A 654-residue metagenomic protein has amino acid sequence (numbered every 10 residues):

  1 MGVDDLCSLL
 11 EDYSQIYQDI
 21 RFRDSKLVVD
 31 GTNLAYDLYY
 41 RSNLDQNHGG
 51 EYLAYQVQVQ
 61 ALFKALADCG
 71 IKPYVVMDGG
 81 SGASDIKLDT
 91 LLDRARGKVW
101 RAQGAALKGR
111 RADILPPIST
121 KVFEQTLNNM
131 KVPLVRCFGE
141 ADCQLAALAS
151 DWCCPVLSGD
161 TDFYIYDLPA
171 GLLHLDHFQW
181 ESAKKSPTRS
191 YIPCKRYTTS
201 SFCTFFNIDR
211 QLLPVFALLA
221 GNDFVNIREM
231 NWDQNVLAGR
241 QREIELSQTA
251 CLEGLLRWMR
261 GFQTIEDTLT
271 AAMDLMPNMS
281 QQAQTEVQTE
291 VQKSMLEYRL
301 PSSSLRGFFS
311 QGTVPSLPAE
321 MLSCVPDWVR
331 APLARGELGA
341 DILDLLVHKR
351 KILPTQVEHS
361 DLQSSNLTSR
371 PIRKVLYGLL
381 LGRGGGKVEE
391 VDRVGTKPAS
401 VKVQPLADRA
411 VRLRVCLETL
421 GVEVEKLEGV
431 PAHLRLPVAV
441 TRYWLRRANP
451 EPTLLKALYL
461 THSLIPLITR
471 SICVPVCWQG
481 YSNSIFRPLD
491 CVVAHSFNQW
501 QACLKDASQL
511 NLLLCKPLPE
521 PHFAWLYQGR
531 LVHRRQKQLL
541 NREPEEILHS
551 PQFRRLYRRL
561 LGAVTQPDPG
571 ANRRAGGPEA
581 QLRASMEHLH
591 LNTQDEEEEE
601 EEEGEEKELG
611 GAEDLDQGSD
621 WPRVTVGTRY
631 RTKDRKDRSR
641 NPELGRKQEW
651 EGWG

Functional and structural regions predicted by a protein language model:
M1-D68, K72-A106, V122-N128, E181-G654: Charged, low-complexity intrinsically disordered segments
S14-Q15, V59-L62, R111, A141-Q144 (+1 more regions): Eukaryotic intrinsically disordered and solvent-exposed regulatory patches
G49-Q60, R110-P117, V135-G139: Intrinsic disorder
Y74, V135-R136, P155-S158: Short hydrophobic alpha-helical runs that function as membrane-insertion/retention elements
M77-G79, L134-Q144: Acidic carboxylate-rich catalytic motifs and surrounding loops in phosphoryl-/glycosyl-chemistry enzymes
A112-M130: Two-metal-ion acidic nuclease core segments, chiefly of the RNase H-like superfamily
L148-L172: Acidic, metal-binding active-site segment of PIN/NYN-like and related structure-specific nucleases
